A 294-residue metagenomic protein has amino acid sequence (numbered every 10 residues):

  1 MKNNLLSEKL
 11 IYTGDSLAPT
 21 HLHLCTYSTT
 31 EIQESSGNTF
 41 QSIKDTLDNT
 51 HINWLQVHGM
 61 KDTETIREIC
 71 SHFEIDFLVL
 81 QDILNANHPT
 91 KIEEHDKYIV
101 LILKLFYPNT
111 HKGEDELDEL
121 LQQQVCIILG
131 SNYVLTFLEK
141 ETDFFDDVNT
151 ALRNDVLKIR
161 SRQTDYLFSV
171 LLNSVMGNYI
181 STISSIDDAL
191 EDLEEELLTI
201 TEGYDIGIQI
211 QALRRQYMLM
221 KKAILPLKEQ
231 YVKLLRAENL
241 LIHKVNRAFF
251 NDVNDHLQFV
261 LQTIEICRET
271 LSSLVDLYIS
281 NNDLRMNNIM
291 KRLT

Functional and structural regions predicted by a protein language model:
M1-H243, F249-D252, H256-L261: Peripheral, non-transmembrane regulatory/ligand-interaction domains of membrane transport proteins
D205, K244, N287-K291: Membrane-water interface of transmembrane alpha-helices in multipass transporters/channels
D255-T294: Hydrophobic alpha-helical transmembrane segments and their immediately adjacent juxtamembrane loops
